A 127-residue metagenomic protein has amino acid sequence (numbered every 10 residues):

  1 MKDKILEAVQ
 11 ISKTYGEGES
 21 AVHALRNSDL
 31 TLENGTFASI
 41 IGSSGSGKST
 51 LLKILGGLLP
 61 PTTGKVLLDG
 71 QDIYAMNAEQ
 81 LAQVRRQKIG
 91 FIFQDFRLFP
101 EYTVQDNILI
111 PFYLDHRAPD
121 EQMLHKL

Functional and structural regions predicted by a protein language model:
K2-A8, T14-N27: A short, flexible loop at the N-terminus of ABC-type nucleotide-binding domains that lies
E19-V22, I73-G90: ABC ATPase NBD coupling module
A38-S39, F91: Short beta-strand immediately N-terminal to the Walker A/P-loop
I41-S43: The feature captures the beta-strand-to-loop junction immediately N-terminal to the Walker
G56: Helix-to-loop junction immediately C-terminal to a conserved catalytic motif
G64-D72: Conserved ABC transporter NBD signature motif
Y102-P111: Short coil-to-helix segment of the ABC ATPase nucleotide-binding domain corresponding to the Q-loop/switch region
